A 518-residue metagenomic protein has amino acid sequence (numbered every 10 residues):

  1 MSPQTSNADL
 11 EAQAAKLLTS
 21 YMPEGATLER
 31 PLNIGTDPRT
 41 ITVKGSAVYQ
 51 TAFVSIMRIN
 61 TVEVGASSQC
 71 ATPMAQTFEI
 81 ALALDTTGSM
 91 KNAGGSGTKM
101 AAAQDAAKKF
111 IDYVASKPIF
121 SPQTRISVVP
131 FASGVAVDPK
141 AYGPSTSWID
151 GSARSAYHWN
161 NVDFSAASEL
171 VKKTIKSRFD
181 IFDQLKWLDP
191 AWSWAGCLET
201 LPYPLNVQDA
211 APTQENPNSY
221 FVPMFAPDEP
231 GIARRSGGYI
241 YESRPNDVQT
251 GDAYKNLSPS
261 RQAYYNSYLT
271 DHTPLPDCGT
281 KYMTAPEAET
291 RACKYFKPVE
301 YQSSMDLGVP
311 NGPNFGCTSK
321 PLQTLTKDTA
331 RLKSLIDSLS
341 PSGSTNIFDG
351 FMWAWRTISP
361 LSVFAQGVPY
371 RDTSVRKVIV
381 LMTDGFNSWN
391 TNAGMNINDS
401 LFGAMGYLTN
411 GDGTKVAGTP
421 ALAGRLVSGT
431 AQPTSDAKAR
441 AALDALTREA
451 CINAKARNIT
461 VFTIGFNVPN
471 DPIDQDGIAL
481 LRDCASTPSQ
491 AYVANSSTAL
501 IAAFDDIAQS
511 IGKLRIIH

Functional and structural regions predicted by a protein language model:
M1, P73-A103, S258, I336 (+1 more regions): MIDAS-like acidic motif and immediate structural context at the N-terminus of von Willebrand factor A/I domains
M1-Y49, K109, Y113-Y142, W148-D150 (+8 more regions): Short amphipathic secondary-structure patches
A14, L18-E24, A450-H518: Von Willebrand factor A/integrin I-like adhesion domains
D37-A81, M90-G94, W355, L361-S374: Acidic, polar low-complexity linker/tail segments
F78, P122-S127, V375-V378, A456-F462 (+1 more regions): Loop/turn elements at helix/coil->beta-strand transitions in domains of secreted/extracellular proteins
L82-T87, A103, F131, A354 (+6 more regions): DG-centered beta-turn motif at the end of beta-strands
M90-R125, P341, I358, D444: …and closely analogous acidic/polar surface helices at protein-protein or active-site interfaces in A-domain-like
Y142-I459, G465-V468: Acidic, Ser/Thr/Gly/Pro-rich low-complexity segments that form flexible
